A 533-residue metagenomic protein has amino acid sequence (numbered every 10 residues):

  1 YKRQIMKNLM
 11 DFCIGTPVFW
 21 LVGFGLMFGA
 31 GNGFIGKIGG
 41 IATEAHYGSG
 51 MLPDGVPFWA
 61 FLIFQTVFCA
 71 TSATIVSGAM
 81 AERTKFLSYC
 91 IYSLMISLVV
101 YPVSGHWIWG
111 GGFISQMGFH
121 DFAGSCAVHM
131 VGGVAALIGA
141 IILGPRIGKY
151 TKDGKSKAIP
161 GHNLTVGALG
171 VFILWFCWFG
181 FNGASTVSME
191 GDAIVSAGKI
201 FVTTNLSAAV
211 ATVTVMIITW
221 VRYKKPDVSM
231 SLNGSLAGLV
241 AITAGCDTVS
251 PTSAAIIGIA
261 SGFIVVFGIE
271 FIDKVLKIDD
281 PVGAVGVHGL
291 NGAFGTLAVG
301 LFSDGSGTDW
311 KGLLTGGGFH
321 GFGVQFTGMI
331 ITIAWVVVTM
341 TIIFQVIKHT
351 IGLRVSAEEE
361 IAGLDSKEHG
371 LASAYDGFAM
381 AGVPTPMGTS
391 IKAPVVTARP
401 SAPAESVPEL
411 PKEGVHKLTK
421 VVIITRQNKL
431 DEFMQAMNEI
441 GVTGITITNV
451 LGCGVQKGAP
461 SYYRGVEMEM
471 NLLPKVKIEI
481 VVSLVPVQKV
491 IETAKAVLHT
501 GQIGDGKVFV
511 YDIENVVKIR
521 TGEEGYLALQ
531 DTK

Functional and structural regions predicted by a protein language model:
K2-P411: Glycine- and aromatic-enriched membrane alpha-helices
K367-A374, T385-K533: Positively charged, small/polar-rich N-terminal and surface patches that mediate targeting and assembly and bind
